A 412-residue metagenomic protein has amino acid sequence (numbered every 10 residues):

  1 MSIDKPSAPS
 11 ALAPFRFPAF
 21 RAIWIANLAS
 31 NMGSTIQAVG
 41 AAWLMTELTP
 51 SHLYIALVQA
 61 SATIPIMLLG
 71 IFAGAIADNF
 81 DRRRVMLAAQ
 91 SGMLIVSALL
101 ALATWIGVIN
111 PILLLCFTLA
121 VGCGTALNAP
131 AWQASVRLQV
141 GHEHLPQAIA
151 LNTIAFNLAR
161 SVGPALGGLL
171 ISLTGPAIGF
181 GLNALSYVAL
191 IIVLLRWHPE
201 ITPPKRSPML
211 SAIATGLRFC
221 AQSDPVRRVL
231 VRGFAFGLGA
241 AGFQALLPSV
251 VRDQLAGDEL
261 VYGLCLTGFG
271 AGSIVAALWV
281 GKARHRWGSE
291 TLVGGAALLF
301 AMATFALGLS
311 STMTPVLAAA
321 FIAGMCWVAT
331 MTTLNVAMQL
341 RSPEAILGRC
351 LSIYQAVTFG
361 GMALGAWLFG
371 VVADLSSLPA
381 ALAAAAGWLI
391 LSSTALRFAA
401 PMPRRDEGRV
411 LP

Functional and structural regions predicted by a protein language model:
M1-P412: Alpha-helical transmembrane-bundle signature of multi-pass membrane transport and export proteins
